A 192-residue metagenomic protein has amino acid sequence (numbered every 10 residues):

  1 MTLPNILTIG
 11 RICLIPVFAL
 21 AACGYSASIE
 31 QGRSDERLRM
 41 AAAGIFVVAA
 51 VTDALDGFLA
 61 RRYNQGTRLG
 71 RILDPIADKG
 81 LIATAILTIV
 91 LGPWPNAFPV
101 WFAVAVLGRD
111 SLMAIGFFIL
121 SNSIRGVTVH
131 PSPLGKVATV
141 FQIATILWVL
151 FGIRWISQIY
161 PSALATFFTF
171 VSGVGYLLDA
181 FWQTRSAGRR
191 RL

Functional and structural regions predicted by a protein language model:
M1-L192: Alpha-helical transmembrane bundles and membrane-interface segments of multipass inner-membrane proteins
